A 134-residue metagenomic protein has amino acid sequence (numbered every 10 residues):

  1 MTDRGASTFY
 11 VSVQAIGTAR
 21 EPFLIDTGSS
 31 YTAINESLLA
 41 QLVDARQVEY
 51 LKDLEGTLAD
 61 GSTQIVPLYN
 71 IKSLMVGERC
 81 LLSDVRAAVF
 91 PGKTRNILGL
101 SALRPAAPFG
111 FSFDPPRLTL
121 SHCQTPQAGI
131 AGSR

Functional and structural regions predicted by a protein language model:
M1-R134: Pepsin/retropepsin-fold aspartyl endopeptidases
